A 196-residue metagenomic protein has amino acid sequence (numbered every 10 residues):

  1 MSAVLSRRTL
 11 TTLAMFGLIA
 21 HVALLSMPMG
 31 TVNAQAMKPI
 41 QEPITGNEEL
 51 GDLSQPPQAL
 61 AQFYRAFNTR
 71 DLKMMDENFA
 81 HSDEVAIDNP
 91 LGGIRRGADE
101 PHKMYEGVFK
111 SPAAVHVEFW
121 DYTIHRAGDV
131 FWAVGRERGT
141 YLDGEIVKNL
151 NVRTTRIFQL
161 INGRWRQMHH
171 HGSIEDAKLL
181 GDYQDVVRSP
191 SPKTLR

Functional and structural regions predicted by a protein language model:
S2-G17: Bacterial N-terminal signal peptides that target proteins for export
L13-P28: Bacterial N-terminal signal peptides
M29-N78, D99, V186-R196: Short, low-complexity N-terminal intrinsically disordered segments enriched in polar/charged residues
T31-K38, N151-G181: Short beta-strand edge/turn micro-motifs at domain boundaries
L50-S54, L72-A127, K148: A solvent-exposed, acidic/Ser-Thr-rich amphipathic alpha-helical stretch
Y64, E77, I87, V108 (+2 more regions): Anionic, Ser/Thr-rich low-complexity intrinsically disordered regions
Y105-E106, F119-I124, E137-G139, R153-Q159 (+1 more regions): Hydrophobic/aromatic beta-strand elements that line small-molecule binding cavities or substrate pockets in beta-rich
D129-E137: A short hydrophobic beta-strand element
